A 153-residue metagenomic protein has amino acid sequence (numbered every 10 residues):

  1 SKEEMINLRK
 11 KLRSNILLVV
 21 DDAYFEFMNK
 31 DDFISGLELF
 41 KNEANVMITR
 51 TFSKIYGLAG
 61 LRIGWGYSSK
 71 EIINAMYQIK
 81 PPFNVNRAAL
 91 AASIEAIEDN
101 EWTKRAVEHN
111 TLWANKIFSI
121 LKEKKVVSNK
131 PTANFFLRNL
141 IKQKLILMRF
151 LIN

Functional and structural regions predicted by a protein language model:
S1-E4, D32, G60, A89 (+3 more regions): Residues at alpha-helix caps and immediate loop-helix transition turns in enzyme cores, especially N- and C-cap
S1-L18, Y24-S53: Active-site pre-lysine segment of PLP-dependent enzymes
A23, G64, F136: GIY-YIG nuclease signature motif recognition
S35-E38, W65-Y67, L147: Short, hinge-like loop/turn segments at secondary-structure boundaries
N45-K122, V126-N129: PLP-dependent aminotransferase class I/II
T111, S119-N153: Conserved PLP-binding catalytic core of the aspartate aminotransferase-like
